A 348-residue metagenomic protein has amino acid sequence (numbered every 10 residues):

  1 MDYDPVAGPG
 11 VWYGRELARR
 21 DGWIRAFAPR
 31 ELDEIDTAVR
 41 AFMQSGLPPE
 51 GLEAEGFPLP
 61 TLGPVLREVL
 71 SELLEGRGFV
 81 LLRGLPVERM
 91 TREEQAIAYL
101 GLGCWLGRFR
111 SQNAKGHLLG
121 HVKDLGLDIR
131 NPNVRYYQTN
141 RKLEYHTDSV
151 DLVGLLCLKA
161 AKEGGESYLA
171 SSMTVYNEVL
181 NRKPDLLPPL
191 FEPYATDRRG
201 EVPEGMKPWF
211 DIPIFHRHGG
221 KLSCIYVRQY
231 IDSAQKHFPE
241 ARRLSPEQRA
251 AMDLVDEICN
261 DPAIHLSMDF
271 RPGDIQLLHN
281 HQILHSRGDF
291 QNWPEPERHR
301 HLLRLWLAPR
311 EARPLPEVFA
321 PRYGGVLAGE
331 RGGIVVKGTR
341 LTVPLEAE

Functional and structural regions predicted by a protein language model:
M1-G63, R67-E68, E75, V80 (+5 more regions): Active-site environment of non-heme Fe oxygenases that use a 2-His-1-carboxylate facial triad
E93-L100, L169-S171: "Short basic amphipathic alpha-helical interaction patches in structured regions
Y99-F109: A short alpha->loop->secondary-structure connector
